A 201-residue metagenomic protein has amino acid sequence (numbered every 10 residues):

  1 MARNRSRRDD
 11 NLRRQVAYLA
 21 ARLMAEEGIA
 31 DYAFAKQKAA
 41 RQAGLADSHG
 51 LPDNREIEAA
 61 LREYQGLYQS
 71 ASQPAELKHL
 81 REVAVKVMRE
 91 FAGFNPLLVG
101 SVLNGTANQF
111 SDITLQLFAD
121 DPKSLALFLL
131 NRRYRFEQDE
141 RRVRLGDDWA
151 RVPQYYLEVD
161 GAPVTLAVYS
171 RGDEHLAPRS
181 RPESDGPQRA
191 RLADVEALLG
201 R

Functional and structural regions predicted by a protein language model:
A2-I29, K36-Q109, D120-R201: Catalytic core of pol beta-like nucleotidyltransferases
